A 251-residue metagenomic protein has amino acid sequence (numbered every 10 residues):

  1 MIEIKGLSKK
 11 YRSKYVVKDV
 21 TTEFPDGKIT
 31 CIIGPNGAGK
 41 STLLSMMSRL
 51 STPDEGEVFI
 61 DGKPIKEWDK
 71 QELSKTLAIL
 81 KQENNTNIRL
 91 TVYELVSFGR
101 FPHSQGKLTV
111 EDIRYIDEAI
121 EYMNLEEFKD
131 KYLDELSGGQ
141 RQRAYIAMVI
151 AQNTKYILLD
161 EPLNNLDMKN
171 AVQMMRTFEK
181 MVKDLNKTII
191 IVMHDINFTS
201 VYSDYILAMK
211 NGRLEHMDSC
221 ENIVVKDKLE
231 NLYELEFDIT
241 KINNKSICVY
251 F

Functional and structural regions predicted by a protein language model:
F24, G56-P64, L73: Conserved ABC transporter NBD signature motif
I33-P35: The feature captures the beta-strand-to-loop junction immediately N-terminal to the Walker
S48: Helix-to-loop junction immediately C-terminal to a conserved catalytic motif
S97, V110-F128, N153, L158: Conserved ABC ATPase "signature" region
Y132-L136, Q140: Conserved ABC ATPase signature
L232-F251: ABC ATPase nucleotide-binding domains
